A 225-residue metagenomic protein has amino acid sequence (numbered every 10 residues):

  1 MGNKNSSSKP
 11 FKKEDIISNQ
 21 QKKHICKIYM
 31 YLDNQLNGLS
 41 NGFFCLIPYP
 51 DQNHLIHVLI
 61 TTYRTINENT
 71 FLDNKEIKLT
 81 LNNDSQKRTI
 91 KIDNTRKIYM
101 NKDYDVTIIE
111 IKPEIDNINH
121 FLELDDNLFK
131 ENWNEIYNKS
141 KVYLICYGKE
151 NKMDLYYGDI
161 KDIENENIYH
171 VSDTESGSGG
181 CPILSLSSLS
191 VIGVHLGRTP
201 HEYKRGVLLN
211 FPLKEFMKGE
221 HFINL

Functional and structural regions predicted by a protein language model:
M1-D15: N-terminal targeting leaders that route proteins to membranes or the secretory/organellar pathways
N5-S7, Y29, T80, G177 (+4 more regions): Residue-level detector of intrinsically disordered/flexible regions characterized by low predicted structural confidence
K12, V191-L225: C-terminal cap/linker of serine protease catalytic domains
N19-L32, N37-F43, N53-I56, I60-N167 (+2 more regions): Serine endopeptidase catalytic core focused on the charge-relay Asp
C45-I47: Extracellular and analogous surface-interaction loops
T61-I66, K149, S176, I192-E202: Short beta->alpha transition motifs characteristic of CBS
K161, D173-L196: Catalytic nucleophile loop of clan PA
